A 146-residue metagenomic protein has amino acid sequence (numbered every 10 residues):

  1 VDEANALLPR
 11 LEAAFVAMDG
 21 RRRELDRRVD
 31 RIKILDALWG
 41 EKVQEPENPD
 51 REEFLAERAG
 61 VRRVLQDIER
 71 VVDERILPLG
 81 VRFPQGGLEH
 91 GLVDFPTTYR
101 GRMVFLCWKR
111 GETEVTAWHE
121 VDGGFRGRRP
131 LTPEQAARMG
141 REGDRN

Functional and structural regions predicted by a protein language model:
V1-G40: Long, hydrophobic N-terminal alpha-helical segment
E3, L7, V43, E47-R51 (+1 more regions): Amphipathic, alpha-helical segments enriched in basic
R21-R23, V29, V43, H90 (+2 more regions): Residue-level signal for alpha-helical context at structural boundaries
R27, R31-I34, L38-E41, E45-N48 (+3 more regions): Heptad-repeat coiled-coil alpha-helices
E45-R63: Short, glycine/alanine-rich amphipathic alpha-helical segment that often forms an alpha-turn-alpha hairpin
R70-N146: Glycine-rich, aromatic-bearing surface loops/beta-hairpins
